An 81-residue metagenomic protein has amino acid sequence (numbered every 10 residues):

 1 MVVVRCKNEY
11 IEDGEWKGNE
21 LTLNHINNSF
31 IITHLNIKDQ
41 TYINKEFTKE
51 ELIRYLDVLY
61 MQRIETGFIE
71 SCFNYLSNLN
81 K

Functional and structural regions predicted by a protein language model:
M1-V3, H25, D57: Detector for intrinsically disordered, low-structure N-terminal pre-sequences
M1-W16: Negatively charged, low-complexity tracts enriched in Asp/Glu with abundant Ser/Thr
G14, L21-N24, K45-F47, S77-N78: Short, exposed beta-strand/loop patches in secreted or surface proteins that constitute
N19-Y42: A short, structured beta-strand/loop element
E46-K81: Mixed-charge, Lys/Arg-enriched low-complexity segments
